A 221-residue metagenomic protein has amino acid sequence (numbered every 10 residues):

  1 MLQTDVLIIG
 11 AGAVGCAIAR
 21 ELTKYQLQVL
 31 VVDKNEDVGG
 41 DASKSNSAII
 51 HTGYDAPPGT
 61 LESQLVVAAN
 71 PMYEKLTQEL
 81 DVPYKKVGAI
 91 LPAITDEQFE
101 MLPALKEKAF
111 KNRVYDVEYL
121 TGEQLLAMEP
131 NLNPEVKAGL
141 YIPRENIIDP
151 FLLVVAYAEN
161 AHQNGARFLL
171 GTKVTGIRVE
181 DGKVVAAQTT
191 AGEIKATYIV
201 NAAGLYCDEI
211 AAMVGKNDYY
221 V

Functional and structural regions predicted by a protein language model:
T4-V31: N-terminal Rossmann-like FAD-binding beta1-loop-alpha1 element of flavoenzymes
V14, D37, Y206: Conserved Rossmann-like nucleotide-cofactor binding loop
T23-S45: Glycine-rich FAD pyrophosphate-binding loop
L27-V29, D116-V117, I199: Hydrophobic anchor at the start of a short beta-strand that flanks the dinucleotide cofactor-binding loop
A48-M128: Dinucleotide-binding Rossmann-like beta1-alpha1 core, especially the glycine-rich loop that anchors the ADP
E97, M128-V136, R178-V185: A short, glycine/Asx- and small/polar-enriched loop/turn that sits immediately N-terminal to a beta-strand
L140-Y198, A202, Y206-E209: Helical element adjacent to the flavin cofactor pocket in flavoenzyme catalytic cores
I210-V221: Glycine-rich beta-alpha-beta "Rossmann" dinucleotide-binding loop(s) and their flanking helix/strand
